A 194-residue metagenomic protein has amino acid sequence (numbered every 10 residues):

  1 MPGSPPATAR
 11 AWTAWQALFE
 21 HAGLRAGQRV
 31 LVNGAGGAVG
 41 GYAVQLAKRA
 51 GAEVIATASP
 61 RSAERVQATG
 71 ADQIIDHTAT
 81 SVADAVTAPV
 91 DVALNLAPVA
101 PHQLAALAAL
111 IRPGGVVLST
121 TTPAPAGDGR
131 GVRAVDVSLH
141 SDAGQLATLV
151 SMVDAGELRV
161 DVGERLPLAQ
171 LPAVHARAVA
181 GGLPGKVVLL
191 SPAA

Functional and structural regions predicted by a protein language model:
M1-A194: Terminal helix/beta-alpha structural elements that buttress the NAD(P)+-binding lobe
